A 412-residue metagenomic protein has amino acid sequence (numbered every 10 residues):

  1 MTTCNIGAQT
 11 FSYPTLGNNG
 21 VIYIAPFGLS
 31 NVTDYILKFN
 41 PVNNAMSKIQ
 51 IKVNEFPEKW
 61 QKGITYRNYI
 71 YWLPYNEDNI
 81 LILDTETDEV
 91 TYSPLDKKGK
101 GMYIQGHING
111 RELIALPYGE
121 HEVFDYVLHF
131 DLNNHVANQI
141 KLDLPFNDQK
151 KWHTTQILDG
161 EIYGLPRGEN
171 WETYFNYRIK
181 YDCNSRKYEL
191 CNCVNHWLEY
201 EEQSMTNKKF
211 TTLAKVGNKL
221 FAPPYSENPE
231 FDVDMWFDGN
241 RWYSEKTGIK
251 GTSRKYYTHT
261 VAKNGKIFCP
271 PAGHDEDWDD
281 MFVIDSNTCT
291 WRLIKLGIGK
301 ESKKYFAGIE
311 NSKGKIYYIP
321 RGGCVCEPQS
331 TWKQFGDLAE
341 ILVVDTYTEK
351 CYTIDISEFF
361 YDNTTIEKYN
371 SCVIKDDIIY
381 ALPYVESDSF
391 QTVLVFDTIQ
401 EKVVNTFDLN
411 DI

Functional and structural regions predicted by a protein language model:
T3-D34, P57: Beta-strand-rich domains and repeat architectures in extracellular enzymes and scaffolds, especially beta-propellers
G7-T15, F56-T65, G99-I108, N147-I157 (+5 more regions): Repeated scaffold domains used in trafficking and secretory/extracellular systems, primarily beta-propellers
N19-G20, R67-N68, G110-R111, D159-G160 (+4 more regions): Short coil/turn segments that connect the beta-strands within blades of beta-propeller domains
I24-S30, W72-N76, A115-H121, G164-R167 (+5 more regions): Conserved beta-strand positions in repeat-built beta-propeller and related beta-rich domains
N31-L37, D78-L81, E122-L128, W171-I179 (+4 more regions): Structural motif
N40-N44, D84-D88, D131-H135, D182-R186 (+4 more regions): Short loop/turn segments that connect beta-strands within beta-propeller blades
I51-N54, L95-K97, K141-N147, N192-S204 (+4 more regions): Surface-exposed loop and turn segments in beta-propeller and other repeat-based domains that flank or scaffold
T331, N370-I412: Blade-level signature of beta-propeller repeat domains, shared across WD40, Kelch, NHL, RCC1 and BNR/Asp-box propellers
